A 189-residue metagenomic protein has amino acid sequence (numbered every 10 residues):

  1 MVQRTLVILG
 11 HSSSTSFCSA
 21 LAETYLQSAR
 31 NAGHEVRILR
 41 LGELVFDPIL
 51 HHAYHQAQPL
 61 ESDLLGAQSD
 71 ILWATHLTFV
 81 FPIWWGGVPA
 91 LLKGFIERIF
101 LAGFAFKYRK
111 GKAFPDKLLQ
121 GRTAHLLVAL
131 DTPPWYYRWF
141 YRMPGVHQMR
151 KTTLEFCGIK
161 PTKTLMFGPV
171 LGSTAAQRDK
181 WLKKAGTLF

Functional and structural regions predicted by a protein language model:
V2-H34: N-terminal beta1-alpha1 ligand-phosphate binding loop
G10, L41, A129: Cofactor-binding loop segments of dinucleotide-utilizing enzymes, especially the Rossmann-like FAD- and NAD(P)+-binding
S19-A20, A90-G94, A176: Generic recognition of short, well-ordered alpha-helical segments
H34-V45, L165-G168: A short beta-strand-loop structural module common to alpha/beta enzyme folds
L41-P59, R178: N-terminal beta-loop-helix "entrance" segment that forms/cooperates in small-molecule cofactor or anionic ligand
P59-M149: Helix-loop-strand module that forms the ligand-binding subsite of alpha/beta enzymes
Y136-F189: Glycine-rich phosphate/pyrophosphate-binding loop and the adjoining helix
